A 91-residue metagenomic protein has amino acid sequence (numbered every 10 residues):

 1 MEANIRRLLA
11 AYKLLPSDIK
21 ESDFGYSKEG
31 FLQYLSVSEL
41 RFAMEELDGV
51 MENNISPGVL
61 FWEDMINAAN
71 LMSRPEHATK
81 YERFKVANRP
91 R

Functional and structural regions predicted by a protein language model:
M1-R91: C-terminal-biased regions
